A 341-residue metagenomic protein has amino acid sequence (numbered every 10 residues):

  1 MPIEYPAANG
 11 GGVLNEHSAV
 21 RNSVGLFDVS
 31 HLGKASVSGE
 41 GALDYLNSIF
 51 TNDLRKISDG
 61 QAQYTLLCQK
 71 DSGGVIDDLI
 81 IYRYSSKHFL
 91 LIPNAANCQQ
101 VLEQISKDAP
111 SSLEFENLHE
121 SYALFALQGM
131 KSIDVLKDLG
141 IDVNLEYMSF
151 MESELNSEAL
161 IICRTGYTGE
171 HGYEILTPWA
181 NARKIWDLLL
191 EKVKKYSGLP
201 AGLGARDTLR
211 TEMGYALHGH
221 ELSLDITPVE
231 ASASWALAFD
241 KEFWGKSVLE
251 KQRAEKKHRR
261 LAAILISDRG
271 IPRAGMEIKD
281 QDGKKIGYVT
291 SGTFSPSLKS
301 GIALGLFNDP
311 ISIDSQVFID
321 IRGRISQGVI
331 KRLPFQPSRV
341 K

Functional and structural regions predicted by a protein language model:
M1-A8, N22, Y84-K341: Conserved, structured C-terminal
M1-L67, G74, G204: Acidic, proline/glycine-enriched N-terminal capping motif
E16-V20, S72-V75, L79, A159-C163: Membrane-targeting and insertion segments and their boundary/processing signals
D28, D78, E174: Acidic active-site catalytic centers that drive phospho-/nucleotidyl reactions and related ester hydrolyses
D53-D108: Well-ordered mid-protein domain cores that form the structural environment of catalytic cofactors
